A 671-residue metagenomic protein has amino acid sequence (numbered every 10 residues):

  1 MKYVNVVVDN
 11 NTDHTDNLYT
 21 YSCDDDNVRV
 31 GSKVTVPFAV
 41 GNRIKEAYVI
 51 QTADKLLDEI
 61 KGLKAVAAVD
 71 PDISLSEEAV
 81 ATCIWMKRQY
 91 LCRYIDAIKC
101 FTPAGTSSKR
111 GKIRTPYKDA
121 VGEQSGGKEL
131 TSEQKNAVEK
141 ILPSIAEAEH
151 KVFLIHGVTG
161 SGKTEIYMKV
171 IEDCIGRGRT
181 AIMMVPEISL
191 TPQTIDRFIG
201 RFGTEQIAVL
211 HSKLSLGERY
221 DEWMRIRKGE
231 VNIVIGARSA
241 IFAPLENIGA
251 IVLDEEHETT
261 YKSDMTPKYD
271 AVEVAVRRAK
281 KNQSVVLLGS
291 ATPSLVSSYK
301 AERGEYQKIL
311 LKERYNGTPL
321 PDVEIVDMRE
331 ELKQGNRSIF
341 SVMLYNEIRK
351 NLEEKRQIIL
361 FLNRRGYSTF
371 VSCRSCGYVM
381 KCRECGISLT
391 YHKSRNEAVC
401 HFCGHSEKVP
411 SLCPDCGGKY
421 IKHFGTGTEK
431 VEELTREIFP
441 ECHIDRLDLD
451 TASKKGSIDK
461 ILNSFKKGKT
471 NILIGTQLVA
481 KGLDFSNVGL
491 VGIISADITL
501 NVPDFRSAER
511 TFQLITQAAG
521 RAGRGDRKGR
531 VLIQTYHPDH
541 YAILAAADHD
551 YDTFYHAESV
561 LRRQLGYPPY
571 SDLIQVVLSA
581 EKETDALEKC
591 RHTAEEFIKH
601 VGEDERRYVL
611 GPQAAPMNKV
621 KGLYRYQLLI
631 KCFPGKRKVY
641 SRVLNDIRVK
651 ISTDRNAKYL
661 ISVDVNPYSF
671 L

Functional and structural regions predicted by a protein language model:
M1-S290, E302-T318, H600, L629 (+2 more regions): Accessory, non-ATPase domains that flank or precede helicase/AAA+ motor cores in DNA-metabolism machines
M1-Y3, D16, N42, K355 (+4 more regions): A general secondary-structure signal for short beta-strands and their flanking turns/coil in non-transmembrane regions
Y48, Y608-R637: Short, intrinsically disordered low-complexity segments
C92-D96, Q357, E441-I444, R524 (+4 more regions): Intrinsically disordered or highly flexible coil/loop and linker segments, enriched in small and charged/polar residues
T131, E149-L587, P616, Q627-L628 (+1 more regions): Inter-lobe coupling/hinge segments of SF2-like helicase ATPases
T435, A518-A522, F597-V601, I647-S652: Hydrophobic, Leu/Ile/Phe/Ala-enriched alpha-helical segments that form helix-helix packing faces
T584-K599: Extracytoplasmic/periplasmic
E595, K599-K621, I661-V665, L671: A carboxyl-terminal module marker
